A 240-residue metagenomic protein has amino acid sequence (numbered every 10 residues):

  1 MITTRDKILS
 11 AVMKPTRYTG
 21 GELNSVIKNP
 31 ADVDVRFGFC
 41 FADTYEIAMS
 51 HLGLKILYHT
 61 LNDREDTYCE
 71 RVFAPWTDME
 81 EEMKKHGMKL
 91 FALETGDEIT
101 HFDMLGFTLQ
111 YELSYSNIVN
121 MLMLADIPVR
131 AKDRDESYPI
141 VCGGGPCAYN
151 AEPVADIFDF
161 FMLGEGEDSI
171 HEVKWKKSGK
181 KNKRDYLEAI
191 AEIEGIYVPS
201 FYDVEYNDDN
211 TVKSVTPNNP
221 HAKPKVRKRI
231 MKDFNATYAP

Functional and structural regions predicted by a protein language model:
I2-T16, F91-E94: Charged, often flexible domain-edge or linker segments that flank or initiate folded functional domains
I8-G38, Y45-E46, D209-P240: N-terminal [4Fe-4S]-dependent radical SAM core
G38-F41, D103: Flexible, glycine-rich loop/tail regions that form catalytic "lids" or insertion modules at the edges of active sites
M49-L57: Conserved alpha-helical elements of sugar-nucleotide-dependent glycosyltransferases
I56-Y68: Short helix-loop-beta junction
E65-D78: A short beta-strand-loop structural module common to alpha/beta enzyme folds
P75-P217: Glycine-rich beta-alpha loop elements in corrinoid/cobalamin-binding modules across cobalamin-dependent enzymes
